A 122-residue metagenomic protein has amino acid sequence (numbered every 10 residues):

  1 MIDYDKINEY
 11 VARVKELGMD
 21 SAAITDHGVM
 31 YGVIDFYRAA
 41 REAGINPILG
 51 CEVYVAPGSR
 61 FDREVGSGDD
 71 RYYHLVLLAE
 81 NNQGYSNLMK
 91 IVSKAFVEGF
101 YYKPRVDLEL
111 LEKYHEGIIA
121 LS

Functional and structural regions predicted by a protein language model:
M1-S122: Phosphodiester-processing cores and adjacent nucleic acid-binding clamps
